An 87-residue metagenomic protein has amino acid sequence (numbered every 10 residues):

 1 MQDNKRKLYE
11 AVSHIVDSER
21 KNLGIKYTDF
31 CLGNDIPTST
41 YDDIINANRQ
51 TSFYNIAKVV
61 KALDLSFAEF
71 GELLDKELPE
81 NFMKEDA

Functional and structural regions predicted by a protein language model:
M1-D3, G71-A87: Short, charged recognition helix plus adjacent turn of helix-turn-helix-like nucleic-acid-binding domains
M1-L23: A short, Lys/Arg-rich alpha-helix, primarily the initiator
D17, T28, S39, A57 (+1 more regions): Residues within the helices of the helix-turn-helix
R20, C31, V60: The alpha-helix within a helix-turn-helix
R20, I45, N55, L74: DNA major-groove recognition helix of helix-turn-helix
L23-D43: Short alpha-helical DNA-recognition segment
N48-K61: Short, basic-rich loop-to-helix N-cap that marks the start of a DNA-contacting helix
